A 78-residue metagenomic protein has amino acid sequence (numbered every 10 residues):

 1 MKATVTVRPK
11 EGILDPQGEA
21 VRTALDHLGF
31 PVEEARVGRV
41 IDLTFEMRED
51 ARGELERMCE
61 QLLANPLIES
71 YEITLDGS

Functional and structural regions predicted by a protein language model:
M1-S78: Non-catalytic terminal accessory/regulatory regions of metabolic enzymes
